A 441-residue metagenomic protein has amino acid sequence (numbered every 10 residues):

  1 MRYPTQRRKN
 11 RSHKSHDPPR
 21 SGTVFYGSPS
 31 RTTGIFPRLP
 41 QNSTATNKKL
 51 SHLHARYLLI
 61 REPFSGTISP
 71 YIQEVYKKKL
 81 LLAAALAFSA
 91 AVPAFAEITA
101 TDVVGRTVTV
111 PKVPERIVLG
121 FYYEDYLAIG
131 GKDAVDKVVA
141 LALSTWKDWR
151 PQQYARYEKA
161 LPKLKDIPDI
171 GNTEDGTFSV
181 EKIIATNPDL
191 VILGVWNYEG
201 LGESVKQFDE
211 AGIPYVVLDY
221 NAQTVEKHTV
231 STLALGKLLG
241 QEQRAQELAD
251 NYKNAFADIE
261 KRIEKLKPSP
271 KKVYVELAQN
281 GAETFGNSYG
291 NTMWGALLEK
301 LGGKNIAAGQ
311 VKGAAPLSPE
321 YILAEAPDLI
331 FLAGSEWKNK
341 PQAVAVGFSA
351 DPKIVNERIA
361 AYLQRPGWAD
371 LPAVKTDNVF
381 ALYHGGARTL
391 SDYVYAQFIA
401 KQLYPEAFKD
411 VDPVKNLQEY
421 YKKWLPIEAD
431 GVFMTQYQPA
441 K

Functional and structural regions predicted by a protein language model:
K14-D17, G27, L53-A55: Short hydrophobic alpha-helical segments enriched in small aliphatic residues
A83-A91: Bacterial N-terminal signal peptides
A94-I129, Q243-E276, F408-K441: Bacterial Sec-exported substrate-binding components of ABC uptake systems
V103, I167-S179, Q310-P319: Short helix-initiation/N-cap motifs at beta->coil->alpha
L119-G120, D125-K182, L190, G194-N197 (+1 more regions): A short, structured surface patch at a secondary-structure boundary
W146-Q152, T173-E174, N197-E203, L218-S231 (+1 more regions): Extracytoplasmic ligand-binding site segments that recognize negatively charged/polar headgroups
G171, Q223-K237, Q246, D250 (+1 more regions): Structured C-terminal subdomain patch of bacterial secreted/periplasmic proteins
G286-G313: Alpha-helical, coiled-coil/dimerization segments enriched in small aliphatic residues
